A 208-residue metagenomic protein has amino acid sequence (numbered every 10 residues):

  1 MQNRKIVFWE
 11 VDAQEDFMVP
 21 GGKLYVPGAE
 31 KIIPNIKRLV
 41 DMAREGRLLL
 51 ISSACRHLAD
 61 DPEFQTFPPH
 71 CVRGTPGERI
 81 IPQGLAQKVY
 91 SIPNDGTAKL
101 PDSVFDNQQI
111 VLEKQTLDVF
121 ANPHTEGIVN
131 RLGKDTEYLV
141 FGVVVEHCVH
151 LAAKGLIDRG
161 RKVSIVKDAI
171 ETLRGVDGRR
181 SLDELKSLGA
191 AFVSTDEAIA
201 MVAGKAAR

Functional and structural regions predicted by a protein language model:
Q2-F8: Extreme N-terminal starter segment of soluble prokaryotic enzymes
K5, L49, E137, R161-S164: Residues at the starts of beta-strands that form the adenosine-phosphate
G21-A29, T66-C71: Short glycine-enriched, charge-decorated loop/helix-capping segments at active-site entrances that position
P34-E137: Active-site alpha/beta core segments
I36-M42, H147-D158: Histidine-anchored nucleotide/phosphate-binding helix
L112, A190-M201: Short acidic-hydrophobic, aromatic-tinged amphipathic segments that line or gate anion-handling sites
P123-K134, D196-R208: Short amphipathic alpha-helix with an adjacent loop that forms part of the alpha/beta core around
L139-G142, R161-G175: A short glycine-rich beta-strand->turn/loop micro-motif centered on a GG-aromatic cluster
